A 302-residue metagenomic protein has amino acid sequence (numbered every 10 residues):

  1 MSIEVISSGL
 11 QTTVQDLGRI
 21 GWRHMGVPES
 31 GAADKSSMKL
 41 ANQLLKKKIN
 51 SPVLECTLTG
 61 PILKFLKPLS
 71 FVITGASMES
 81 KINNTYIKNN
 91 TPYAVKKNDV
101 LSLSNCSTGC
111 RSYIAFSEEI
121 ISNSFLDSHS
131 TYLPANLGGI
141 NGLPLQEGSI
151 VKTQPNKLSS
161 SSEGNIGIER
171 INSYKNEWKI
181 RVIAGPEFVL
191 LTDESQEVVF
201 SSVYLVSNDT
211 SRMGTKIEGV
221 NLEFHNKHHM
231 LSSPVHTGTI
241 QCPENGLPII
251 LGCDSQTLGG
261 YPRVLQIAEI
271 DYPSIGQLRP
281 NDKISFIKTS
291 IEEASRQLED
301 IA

Functional and structural regions predicted by a protein language model:
M1-A302: Conserved "landmark" site that anchors the functional core of diverse proteins
